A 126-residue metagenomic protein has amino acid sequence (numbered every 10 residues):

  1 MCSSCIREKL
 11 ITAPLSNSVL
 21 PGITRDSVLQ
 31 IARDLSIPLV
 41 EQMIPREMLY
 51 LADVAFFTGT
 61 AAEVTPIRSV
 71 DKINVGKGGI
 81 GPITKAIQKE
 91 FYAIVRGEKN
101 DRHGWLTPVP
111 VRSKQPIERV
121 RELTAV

Functional and structural regions predicted by a protein language model:
M1-V126: Conserved catalytic-core subdomain
